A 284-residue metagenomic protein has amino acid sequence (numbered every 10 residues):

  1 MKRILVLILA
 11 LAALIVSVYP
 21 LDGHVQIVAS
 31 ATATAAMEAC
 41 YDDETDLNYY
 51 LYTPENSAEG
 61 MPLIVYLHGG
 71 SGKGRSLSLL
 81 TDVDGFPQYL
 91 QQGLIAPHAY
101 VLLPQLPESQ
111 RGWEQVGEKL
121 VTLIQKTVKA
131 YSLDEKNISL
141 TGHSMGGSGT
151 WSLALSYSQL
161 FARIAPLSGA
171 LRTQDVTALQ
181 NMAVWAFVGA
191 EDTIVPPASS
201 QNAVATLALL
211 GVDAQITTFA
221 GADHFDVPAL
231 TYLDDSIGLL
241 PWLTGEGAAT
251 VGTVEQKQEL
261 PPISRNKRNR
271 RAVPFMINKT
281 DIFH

Functional and structural regions predicted by a protein language model:
R3, S17-L63, A99, H143 (+6 more regions): A domain-start/cap signature at the N-terminus of enzymes
N56-E59, S109-S144: Gly/Ser-rich "nucleophile elbow"/oxyanion-hole loop immediately N-terminal to the catalytic nucleophile in hydrolases
L63, L67-K119: Active-site machinery of serine-nucleophile hydrolases
L79, P196-T206: Short alpha-helix in the alpha/beta-hydrolase fold that links the catalytic acid
K136-Q180: Primarily recognizes the serine-hydrolase "nucleophile elbow" in alpha/beta-hydrolase and SGNH/GDSL folds
W185-V188, D192: Short beta-strand/loop motif that positions the catalytic acidic residue of the alpha/beta-hydrolase fold
G189, F219-D226: Histidine-bearing beta->alpha loop at or near hydrolase active sites
P228-L239: Post-His helix in hydrolase/transferase enzymes
